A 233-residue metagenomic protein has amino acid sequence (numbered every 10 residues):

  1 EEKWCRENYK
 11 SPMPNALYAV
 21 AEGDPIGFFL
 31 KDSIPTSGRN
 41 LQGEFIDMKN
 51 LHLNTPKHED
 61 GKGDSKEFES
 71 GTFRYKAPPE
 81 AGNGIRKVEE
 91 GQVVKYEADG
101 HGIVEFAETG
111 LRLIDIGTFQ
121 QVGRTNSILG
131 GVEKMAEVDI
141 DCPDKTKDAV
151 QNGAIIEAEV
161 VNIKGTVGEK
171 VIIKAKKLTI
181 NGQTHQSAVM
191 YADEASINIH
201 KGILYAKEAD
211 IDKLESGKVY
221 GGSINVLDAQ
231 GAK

Functional and structural regions predicted by a protein language model:
E1-Q151: Long, low-complexity, mixed-charge
L113-K233: Extended, compositionally simple hydrophobic/Ser/Thr-rich segments that build repetitive fibrous architectures
